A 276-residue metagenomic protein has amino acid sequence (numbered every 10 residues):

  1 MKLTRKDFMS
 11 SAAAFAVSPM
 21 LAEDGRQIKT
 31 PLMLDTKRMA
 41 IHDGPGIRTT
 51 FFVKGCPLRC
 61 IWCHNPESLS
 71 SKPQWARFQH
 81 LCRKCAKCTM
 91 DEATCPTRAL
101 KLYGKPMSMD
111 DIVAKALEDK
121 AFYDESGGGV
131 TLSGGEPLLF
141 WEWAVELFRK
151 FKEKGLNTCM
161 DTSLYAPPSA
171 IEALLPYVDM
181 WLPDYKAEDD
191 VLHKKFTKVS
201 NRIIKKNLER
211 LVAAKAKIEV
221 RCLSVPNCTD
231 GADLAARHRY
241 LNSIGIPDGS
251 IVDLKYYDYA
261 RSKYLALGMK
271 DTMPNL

Functional and structural regions predicted by a protein language model:
T4, F8-L21, G25-D43, V212 (+1 more regions): Auxiliary Fe-S-binding modules of radical SAM enzymes
S10, K84, K195-K198: Phosphate-coordinating loops and pocket residues in cytosolic domains that bind phosphorylated ligands
S11, G44-G46, I61-H64, K72-Q74 (+1 more regions): Short, glycine/acidic-enriched capping/hinge loops at junctions between secondary-structure elements
M33, I61, W141-E142: Short N-terminal helix/helix-N-cap motif within the alpha/beta-hydrolase-1
R48-C63, W75-R98, E136: Cysteine-centered iron-sulfur cluster-binding motifs in ferredoxin-type domains/subunits of redox enzymes
N65-W75, A99-G104: Iron-sulfur (Fe-S) cluster-binding segments and ferredoxin-like electron-carrier domains, especially [2Fe-2S]
Q79-T94, G104-A121: Short microdomains enriched in Cys/His and/or Lys/Arg
D110-A266: Conserved AdoMet/S-adenosylmethionine-binding subsite of the radical SAM
